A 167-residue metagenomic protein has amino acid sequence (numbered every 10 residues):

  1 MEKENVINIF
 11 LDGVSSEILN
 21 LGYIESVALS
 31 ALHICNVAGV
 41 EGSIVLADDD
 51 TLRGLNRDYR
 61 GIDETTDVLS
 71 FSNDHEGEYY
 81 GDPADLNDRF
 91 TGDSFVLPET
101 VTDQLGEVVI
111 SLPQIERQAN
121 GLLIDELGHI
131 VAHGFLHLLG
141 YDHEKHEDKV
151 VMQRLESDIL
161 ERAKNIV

Functional and structural regions predicted by a protein language model:
M1-G128, L136-V167: An acidic/histidine-cluster motif and surrounding catalytic segment that typifies divalent-metal-assisted enzyme active
